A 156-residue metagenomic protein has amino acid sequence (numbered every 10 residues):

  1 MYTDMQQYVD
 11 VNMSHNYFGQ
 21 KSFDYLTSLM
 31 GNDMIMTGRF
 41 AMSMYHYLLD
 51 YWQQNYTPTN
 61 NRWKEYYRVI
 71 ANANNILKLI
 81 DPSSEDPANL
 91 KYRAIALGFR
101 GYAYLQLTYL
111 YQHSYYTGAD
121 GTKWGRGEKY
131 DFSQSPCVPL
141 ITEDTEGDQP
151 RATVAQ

Functional and structural regions predicted by a protein language model:
M1-V9, G127-K129, V154-Q156: Short intrinsically disordered, low-complexity coil segments enriched in acidic
M1-Y25: Acidic, glycine-rich segments characteristic of secretory precursors and extracytoplasmic regions
T3, N61, T142: Charged/polar, solvent-exposed surface patches and flexible loops
Y17, N89, Y116-T117: Sparse recognition of residues in long alpha-helices and their boundaries
F18-S28, G98-F99, G121-G127: Acidic helix-start/capping segments at beta-turn-to-alpha-helix junctions
Q20-S43: N-terminal capping/interface segment
G38-H113, R151-A155: Conserved, well-structured interaction surfaces
L110-A155: Short coil/linker segments at helix-helix boundaries
